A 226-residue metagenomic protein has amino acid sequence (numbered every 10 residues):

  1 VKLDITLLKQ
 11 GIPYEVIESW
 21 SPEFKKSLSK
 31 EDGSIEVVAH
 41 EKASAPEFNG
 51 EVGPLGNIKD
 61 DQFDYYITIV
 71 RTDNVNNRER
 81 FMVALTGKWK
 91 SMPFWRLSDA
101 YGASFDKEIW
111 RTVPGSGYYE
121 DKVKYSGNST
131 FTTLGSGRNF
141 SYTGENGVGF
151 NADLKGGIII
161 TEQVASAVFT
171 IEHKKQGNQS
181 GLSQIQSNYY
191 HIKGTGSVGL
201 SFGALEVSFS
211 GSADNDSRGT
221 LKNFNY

Functional and structural regions predicted by a protein language model:
V1-Q62: N-terminal propeptides/leader regions of secreted preproproteins that are proteolytically removed before maturation
E47-Y226: Mature secreted bioactive peptide module from preproproteins
